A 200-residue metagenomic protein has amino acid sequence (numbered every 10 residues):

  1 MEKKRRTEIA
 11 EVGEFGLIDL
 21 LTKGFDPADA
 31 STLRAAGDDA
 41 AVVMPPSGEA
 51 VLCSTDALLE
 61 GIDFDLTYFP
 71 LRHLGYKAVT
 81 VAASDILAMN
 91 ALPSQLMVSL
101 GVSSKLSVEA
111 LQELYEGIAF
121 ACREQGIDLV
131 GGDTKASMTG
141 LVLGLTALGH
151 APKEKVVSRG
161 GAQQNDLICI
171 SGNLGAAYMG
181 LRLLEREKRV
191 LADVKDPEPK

Functional and structural regions predicted by a protein language model:
M1-K200: Helix-biased detector of long, well-ordered alpha-helical tracts
